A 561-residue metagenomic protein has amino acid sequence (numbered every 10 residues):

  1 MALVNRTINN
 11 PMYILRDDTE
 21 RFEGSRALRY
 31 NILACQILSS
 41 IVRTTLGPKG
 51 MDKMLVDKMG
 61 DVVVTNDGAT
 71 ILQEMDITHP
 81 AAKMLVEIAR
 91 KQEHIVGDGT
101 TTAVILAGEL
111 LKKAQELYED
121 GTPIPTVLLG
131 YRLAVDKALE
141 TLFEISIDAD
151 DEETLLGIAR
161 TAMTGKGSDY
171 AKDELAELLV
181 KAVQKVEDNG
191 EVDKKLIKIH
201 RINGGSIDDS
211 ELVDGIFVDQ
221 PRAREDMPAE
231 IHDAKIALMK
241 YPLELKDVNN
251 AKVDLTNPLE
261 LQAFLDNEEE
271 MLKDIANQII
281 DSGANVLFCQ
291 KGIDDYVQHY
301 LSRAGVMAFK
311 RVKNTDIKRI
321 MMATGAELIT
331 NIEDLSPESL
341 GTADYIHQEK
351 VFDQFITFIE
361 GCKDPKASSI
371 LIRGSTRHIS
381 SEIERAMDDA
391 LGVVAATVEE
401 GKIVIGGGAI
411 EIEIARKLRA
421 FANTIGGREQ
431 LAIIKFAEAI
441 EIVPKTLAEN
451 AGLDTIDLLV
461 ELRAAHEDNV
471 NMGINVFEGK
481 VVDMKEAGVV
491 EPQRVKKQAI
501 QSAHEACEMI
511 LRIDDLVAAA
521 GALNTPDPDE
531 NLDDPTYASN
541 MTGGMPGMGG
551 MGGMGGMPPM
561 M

Functional and structural regions predicted by a protein language model:
A2-V64, G68-T70, M75, V135-S375 (+4 more regions): Extended amphipathic alpha-helical scaffolds
F22, Q92-T102, I403-I405: Glycine/serine-rich anion-binding loops at beta->alpha junctions that coordinate negatively charged ligand groups
R29, D76-T78, A367-M561: Extended, low-charge hydrophobic alpha-helical regions
G47, G97, G121, L179 (+5 more regions): Residue-level signature of catalytic and energy-coupling elements of molecular machines, predominantly ATP/GTP-dependent
D52-L55, G60-V96, K112-D120, V127-Y131: Early transmembrane hairpin of solute transport permeases
D61-V63, I77-V86, A326-I329, P337-F355 (+2 more regions): Flexible glycine/proline-rich, aromatic-decorated loop/lid segments
T100, V104-G108, P125-R132, Q430-E438 (+1 more regions): Alpha-helical transmembrane segments of multi-pass membrane proteins, especially transporters and channels
L110-E153: Hydrophobic or amphipathic alpha-helical targeting/insertion segments
